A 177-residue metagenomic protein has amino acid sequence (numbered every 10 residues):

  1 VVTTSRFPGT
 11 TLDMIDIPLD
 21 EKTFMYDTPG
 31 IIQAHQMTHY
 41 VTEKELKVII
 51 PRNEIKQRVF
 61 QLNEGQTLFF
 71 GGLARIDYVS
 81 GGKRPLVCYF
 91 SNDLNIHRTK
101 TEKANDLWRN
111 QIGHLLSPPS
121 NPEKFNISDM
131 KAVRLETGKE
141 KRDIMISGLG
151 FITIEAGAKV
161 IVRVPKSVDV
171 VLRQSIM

Functional and structural regions predicted by a protein language model:
V2-M177: Helix-rich effector regions associated with P-loop NTPase G domains
